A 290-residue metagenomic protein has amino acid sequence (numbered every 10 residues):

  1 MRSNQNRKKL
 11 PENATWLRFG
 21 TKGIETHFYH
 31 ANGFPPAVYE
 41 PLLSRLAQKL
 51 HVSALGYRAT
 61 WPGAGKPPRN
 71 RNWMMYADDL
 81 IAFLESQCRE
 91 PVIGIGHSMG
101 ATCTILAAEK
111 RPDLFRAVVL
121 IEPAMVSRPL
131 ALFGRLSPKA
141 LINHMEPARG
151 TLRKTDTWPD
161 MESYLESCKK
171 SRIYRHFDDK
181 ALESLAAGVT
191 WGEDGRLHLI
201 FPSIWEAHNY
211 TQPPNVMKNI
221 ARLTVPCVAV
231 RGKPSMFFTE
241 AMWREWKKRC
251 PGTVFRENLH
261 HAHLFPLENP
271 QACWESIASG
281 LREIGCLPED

Functional and structural regions predicted by a protein language model:
K9-F19: A short loop-to-beta-strand scaffold at the N-terminal edge of the catalytic core in hydrolase folds
R18-G65: Conserved HGGG/HGGXW glycine-rich cap/lid loop of the alpha/beta-hydrolase fold
H27-A31, H97, R231: The conserved beta1-alpha1 loop
S53, Y57-I95, G134-L136, E275: Active-site loop/oxyanion-hole signature of alpha/beta-hydrolase fold enzymes
E90-F133: Conserved hydrolase catalytic core segment
T155-V228: Alpha/beta-hydrolase
N219-H261: Conserved loop-alpha-helix segment in the C-terminal half of the alpha/beta-hydrolase fold that carries the catalytic
H261-P270, W274: Catalytic histidine-centered segment of alpha/beta-hydrolase-like enzymes
